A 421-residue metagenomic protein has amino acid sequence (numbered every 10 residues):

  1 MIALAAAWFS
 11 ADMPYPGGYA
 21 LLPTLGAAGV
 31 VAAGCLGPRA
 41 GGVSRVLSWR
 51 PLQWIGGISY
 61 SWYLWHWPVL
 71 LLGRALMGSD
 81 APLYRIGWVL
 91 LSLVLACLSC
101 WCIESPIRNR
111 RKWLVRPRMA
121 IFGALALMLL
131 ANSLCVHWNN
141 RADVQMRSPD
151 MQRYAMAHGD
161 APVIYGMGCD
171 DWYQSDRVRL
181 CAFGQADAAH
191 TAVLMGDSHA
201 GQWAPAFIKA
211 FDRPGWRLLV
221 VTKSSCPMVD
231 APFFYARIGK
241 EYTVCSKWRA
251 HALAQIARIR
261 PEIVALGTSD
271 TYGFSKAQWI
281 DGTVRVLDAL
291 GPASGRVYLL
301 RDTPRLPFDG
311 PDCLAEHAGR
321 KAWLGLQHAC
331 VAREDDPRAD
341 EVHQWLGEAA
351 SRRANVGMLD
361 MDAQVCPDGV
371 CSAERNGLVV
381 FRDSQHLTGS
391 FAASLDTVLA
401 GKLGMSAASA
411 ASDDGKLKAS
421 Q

Functional and structural regions predicted by a protein language model:
M1-A126, L130-S133: Alpha-helical transmembrane segments in multi-pass integral membrane proteins
A11, L76-W88, L93-C97, W101 (+1 more regions): Extracellular/periplasmic envelope-modification machinery, especially enzymes that add or remove acyl/ester groups on
